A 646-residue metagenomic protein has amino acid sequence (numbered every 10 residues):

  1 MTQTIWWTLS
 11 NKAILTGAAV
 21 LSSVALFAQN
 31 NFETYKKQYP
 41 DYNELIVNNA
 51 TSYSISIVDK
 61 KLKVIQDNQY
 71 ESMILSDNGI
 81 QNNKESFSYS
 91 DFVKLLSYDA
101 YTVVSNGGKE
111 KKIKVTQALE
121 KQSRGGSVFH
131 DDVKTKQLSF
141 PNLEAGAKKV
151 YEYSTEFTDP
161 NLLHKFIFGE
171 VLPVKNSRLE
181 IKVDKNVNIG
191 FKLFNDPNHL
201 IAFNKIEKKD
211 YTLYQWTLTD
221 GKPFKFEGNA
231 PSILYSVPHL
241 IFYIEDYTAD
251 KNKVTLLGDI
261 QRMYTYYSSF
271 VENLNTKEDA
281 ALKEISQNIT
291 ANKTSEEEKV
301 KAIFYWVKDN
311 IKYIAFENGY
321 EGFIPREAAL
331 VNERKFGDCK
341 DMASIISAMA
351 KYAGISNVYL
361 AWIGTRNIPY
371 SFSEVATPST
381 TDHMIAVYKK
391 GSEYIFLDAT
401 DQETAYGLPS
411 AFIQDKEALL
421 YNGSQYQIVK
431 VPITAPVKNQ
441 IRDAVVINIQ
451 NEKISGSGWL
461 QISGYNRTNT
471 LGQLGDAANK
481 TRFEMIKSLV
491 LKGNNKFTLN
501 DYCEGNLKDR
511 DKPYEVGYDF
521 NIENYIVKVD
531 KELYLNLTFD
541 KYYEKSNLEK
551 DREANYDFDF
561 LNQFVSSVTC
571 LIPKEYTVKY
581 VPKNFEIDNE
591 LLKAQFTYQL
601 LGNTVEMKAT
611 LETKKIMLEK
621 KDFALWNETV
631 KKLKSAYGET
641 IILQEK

Functional and structural regions predicted by a protein language model:
Q29-F87, P432-I449, I454-L460: Early extracytoplasmic/domain-onset interaction patches
Y70, K149, L179, I303 (+4 more regions): Cysteine-centered nucleophilic/redox motifs
F87-Q117, V174-F191, G472-N500, F564-N589: Solvent-exposed beta-hairpin/edge-strand motifs
Y98-G169, H199-V237, A444-V446, T498-D530: A surface-exposed beta-strand-loop module
E156-N161, K165, G169-V171, R178-F316 (+3 more regions): Secretory-pathway-linked proteins and extracytosolic
K299, D341-Q425, V429-P432: Hydrophobic/aromatic-rich core segments of domains that either
S424-Y525: Long hydrophobic segments that form regular secondary structure
E484-K646: A carboxyl-terminal module marker
